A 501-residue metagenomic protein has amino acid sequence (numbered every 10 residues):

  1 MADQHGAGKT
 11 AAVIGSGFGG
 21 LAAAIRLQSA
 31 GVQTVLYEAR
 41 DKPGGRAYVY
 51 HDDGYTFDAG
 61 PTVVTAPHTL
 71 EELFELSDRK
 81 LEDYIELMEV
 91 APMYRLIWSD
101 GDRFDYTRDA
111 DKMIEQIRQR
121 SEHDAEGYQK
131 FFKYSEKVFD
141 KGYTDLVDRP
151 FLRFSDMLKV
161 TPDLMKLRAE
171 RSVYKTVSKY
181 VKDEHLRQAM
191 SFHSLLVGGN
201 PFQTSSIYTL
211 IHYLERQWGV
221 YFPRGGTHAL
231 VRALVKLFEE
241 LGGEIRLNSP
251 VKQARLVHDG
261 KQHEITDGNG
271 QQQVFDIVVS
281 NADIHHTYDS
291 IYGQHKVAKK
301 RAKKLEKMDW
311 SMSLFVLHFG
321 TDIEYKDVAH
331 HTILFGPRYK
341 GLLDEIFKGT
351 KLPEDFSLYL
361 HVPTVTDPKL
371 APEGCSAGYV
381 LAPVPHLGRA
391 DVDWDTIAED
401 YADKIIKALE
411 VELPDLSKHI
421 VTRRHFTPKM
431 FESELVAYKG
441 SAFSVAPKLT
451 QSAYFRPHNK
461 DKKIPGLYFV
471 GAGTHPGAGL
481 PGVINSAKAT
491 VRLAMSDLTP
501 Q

Functional and structural regions predicted by a protein language model:
H5-K137: N-terminal glycine-rich phosphate/pyrophosphate-binding loop and immediately adjacent elements
P61, A472-A494: A conserved FAD-binding loop/helix module that cradles the flavin
I97-R108, K112-I114, V138-F139, F238-E239 (+2 more regions): Feature captures the FAD/FMN-dependent oxidoreductase FAD-binding
S99-T204: Rossmann-like flavin
D183-V197, P353-H361, D415-P476: A glycine-rich dinucleotide-binding beta-alpha-beta segment and adjacent secondary-structure elements that constitute
L210-Q262: Helical element adjacent to the flavin cofactor pocket in flavoenzyme catalytic cores
P250-P372: Mid-domain catalytic core of redox enzymes that form a hydrophobic substrate pocket/lid adjacent to a catalytic redox
D322-E432: C-terminal segments that line or cap access tunnels to active or ligand-binding sites in enzymes and enzyme-associated
